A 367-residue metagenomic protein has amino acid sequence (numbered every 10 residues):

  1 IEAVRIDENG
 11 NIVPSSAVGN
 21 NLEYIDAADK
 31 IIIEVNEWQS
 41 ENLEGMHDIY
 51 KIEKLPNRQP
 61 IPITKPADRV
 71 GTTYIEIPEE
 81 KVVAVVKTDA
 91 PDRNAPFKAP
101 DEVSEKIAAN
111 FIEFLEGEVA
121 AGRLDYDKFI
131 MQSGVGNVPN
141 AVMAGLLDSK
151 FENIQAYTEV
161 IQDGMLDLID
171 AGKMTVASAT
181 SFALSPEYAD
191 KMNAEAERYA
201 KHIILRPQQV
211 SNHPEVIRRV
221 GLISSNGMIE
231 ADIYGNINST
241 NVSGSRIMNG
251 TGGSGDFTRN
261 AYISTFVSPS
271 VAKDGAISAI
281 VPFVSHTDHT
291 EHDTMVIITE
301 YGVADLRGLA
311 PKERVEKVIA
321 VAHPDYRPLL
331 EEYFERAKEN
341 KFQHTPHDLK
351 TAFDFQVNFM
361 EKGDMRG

Functional and structural regions predicted by a protein language model:
I1-P207, V216, V220, E230-I237 (+3 more regions): Metallocofactor- and cofactor-centric catalytic cores in central/energy metabolism, strongly enriched
